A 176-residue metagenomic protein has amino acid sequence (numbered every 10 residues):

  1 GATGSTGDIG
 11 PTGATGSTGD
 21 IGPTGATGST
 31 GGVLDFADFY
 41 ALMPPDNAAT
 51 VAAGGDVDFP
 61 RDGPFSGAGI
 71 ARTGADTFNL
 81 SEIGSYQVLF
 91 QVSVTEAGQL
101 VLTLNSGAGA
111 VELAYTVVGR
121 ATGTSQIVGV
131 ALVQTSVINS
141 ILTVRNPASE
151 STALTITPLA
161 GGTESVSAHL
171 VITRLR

Functional and structural regions predicted by a protein language model:
G1-P11: Low-complexity/repetitive intrinsically disordered segments
P11, D20-R176: Extracellular jelly-roll beta-sandwich "head" domains, especially the C-terminal globular C1q domain
